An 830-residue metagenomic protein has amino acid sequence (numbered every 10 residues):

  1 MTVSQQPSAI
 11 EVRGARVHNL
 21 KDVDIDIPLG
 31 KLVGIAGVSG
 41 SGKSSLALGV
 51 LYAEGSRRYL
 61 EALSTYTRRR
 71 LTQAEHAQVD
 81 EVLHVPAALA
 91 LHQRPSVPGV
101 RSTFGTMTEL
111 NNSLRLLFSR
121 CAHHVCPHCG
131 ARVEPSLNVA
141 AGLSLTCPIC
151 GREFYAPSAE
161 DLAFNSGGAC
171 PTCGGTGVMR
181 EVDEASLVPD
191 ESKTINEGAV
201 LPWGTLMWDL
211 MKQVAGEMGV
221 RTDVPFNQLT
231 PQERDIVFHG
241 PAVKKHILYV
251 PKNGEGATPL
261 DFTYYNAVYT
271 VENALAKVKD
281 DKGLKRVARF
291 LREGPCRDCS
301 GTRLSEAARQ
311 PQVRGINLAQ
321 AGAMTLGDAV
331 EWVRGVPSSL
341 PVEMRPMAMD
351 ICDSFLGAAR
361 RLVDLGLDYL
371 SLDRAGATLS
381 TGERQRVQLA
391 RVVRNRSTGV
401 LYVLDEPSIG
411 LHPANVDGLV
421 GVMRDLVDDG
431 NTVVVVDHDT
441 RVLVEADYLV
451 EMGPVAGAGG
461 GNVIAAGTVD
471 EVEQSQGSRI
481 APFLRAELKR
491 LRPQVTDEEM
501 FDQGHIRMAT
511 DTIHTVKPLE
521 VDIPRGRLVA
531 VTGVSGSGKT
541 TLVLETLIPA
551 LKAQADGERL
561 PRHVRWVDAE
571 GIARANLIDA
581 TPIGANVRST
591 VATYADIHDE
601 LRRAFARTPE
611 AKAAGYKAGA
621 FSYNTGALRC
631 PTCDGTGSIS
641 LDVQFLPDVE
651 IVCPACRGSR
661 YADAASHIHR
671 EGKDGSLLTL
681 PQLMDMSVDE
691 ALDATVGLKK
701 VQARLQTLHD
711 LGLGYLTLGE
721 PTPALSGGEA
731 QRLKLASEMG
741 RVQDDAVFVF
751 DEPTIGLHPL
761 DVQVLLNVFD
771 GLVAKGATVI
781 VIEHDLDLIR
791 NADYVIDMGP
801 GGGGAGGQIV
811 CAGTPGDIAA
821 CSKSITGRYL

Functional and structural regions predicted by a protein language model:
M1-L830: Conserved phosphate-binding elements of NTP-dependent enzyme cores
